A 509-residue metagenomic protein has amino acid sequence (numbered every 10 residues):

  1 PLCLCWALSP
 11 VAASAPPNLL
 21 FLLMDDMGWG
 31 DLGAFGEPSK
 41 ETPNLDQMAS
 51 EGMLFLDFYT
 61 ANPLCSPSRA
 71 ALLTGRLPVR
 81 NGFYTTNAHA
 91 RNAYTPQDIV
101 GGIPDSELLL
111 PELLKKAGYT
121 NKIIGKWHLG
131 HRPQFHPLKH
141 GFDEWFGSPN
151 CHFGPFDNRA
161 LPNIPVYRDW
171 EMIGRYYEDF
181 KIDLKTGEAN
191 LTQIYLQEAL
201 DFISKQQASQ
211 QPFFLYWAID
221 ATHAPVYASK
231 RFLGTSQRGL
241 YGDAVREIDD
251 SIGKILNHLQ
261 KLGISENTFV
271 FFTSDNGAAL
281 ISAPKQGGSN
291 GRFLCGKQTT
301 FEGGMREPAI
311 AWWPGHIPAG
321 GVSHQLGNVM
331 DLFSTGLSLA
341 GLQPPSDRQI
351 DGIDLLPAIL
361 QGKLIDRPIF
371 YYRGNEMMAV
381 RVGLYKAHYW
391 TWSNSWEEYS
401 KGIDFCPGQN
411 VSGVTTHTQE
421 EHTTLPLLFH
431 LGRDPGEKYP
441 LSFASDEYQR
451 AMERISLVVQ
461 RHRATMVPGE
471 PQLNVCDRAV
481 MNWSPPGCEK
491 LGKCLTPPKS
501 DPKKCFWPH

Functional and structural regions predicted by a protein language model:
P1-P426, P435-N474, R478-H509: Formylglycine-dependent sulfatase
